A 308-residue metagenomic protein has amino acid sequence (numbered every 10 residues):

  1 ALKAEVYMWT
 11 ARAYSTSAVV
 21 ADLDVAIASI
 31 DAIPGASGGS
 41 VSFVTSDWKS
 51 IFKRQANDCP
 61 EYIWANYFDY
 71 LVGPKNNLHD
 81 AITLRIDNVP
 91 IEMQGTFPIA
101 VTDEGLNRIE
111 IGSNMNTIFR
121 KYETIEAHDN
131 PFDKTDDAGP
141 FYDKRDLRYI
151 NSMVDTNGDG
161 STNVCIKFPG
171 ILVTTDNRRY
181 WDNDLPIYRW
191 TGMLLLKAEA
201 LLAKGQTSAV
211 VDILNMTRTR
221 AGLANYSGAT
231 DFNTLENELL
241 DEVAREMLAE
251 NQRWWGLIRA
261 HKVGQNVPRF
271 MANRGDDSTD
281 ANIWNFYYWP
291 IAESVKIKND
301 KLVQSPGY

Functional and structural regions predicted by a protein language model:
A1, N57-C59, Q252: Short, solvent-exposed loop/turn segments at the edges of secondary structure
A1-S15, V19-P34, W64, D146 (+3 more regions): Extended, hydrophobic/aromatic-rich amphipathic alpha-helical segments that build helical scaffolds
V20, W48-K49, T207, W255: Sparse recognition of residues in long alpha-helices and their boundaries
A36-D47, N225-G228, E250: Acidic/polar loop patches that form or flank catalytic/metal-binding clefts of enzymes that bind anionic ligands
G39-A203, V263-Y308: Elongated scaffold/linker segments in the mid-to-C-terminal portions of large proteins
I213-A272: C-terminal structured "cap/appendage" subdomains that terminate the fold
